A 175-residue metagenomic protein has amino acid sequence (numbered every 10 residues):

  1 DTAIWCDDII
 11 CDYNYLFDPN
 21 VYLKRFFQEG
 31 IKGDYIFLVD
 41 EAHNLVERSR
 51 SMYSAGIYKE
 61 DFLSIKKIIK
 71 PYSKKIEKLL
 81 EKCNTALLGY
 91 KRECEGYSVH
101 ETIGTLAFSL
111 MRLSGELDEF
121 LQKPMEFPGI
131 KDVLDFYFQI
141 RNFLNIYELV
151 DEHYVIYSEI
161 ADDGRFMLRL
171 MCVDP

Functional and structural regions predicted by a protein language model:
D1-P175: ASCE RecA-like P-loop NTPase motor cores that couple ATP hydrolysis to mechanical translocation on nucleic acids
